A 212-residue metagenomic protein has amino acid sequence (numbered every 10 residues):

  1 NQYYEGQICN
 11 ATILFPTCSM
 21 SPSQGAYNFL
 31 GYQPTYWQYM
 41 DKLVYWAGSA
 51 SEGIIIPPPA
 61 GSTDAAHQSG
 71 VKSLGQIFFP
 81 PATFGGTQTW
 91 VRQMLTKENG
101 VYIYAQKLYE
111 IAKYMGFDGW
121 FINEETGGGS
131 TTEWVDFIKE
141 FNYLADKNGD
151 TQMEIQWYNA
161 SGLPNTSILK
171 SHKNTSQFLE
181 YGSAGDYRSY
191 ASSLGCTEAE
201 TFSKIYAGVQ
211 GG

Functional and structural regions predicted by a protein language model:
Y3-Y190: Chitinase-like catalytic core of GlcNAc-active glycosidases
G185-G212: Substrate-binding and catalytic surfaces of secreted/luminal carbohydrate-active proteins
